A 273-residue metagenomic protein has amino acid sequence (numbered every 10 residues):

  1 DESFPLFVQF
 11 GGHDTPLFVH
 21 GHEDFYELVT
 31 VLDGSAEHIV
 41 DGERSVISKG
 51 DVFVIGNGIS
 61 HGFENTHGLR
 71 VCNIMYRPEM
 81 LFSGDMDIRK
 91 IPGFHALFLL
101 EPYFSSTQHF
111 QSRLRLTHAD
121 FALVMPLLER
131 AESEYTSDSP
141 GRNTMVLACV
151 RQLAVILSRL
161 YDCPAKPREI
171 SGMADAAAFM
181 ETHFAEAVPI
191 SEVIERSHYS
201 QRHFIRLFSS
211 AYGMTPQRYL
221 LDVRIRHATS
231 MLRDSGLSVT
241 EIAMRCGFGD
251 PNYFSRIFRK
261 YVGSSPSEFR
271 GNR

Functional and structural regions predicted by a protein language model:
D1-F7, E64-S133: A hydrophobic/aromatic-rich effector-binding and dimerization subdomain of bacterial HTH-type transcriptional regulators
F7-E23: Conserved short histidine dyad/triad with adjacent acidic residue
G21-H38: Short, conserved beta-strand element in jelly-roll/cupin
L32, S48-K49, N57, H67: A cytosolic small-molecule/anion-sensing beta-strand core signal
E37-I39, I55, S60-H67, F82-G84: Short beta-strand His + acidic residue motifs that chelate non-heme Fe in jelly-roll/DSBH and cupin folds
G42-V54: Short acidic-glycine-tyrosine-enriched beta hairpin
S106-K166, S171: An amphipathic alpha-helical interaction segment
D175-T182, A187-I194, Y199, R206-S255 (+2 more regions): Terminal helix-turn-helix DNA-binding modules in bacterial transcription factors
